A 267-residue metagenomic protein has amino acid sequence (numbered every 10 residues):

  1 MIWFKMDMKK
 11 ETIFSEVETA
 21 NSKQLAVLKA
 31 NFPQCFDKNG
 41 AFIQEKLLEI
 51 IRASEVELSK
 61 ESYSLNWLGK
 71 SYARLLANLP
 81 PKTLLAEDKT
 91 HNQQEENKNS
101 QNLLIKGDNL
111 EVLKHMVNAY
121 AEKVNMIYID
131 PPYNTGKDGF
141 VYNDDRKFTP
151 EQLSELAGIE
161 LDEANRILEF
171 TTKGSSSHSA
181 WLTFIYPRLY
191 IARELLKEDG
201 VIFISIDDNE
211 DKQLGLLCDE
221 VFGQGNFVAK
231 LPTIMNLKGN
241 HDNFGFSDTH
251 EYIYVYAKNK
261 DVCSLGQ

Functional and structural regions predicted by a protein language model:
M1-Y128, Y133-P187: DnaQ-like (DEDDh/DEDDy) 3′-5′ exonuclease domain used for proofreading and 3′-end trimming on nucleic acids
E18, S175, I204-D208, G239-F246: Hydrophobic alpha-helical scaffolding
Q101-L103, K123-P131, D199-F203, D211 (+3 more regions): Beta-sheet entry/capping signal
N109-L110, I129-D138, D145, V201 (+4 more regions): An acidic- and aromatic-residue-enriched active-site/binding cleft used to recognize and process polar
M116, G136-R146, L214-L216, K230 (+2 more regions): Short, solvent-exposed loop/turn and secondary-structure capping segments
N118-A121, L216-Q224, S247-D248: Short, surface-exposed basic-aromatic patches at helix termini and helix-loop junctions that form
L161, I167-P232: Conserved Class I SAM-dependent methyltransferase catalytic core
G239-Q267: Flexible, glycine-/basic-rich loop-and-beta segments that form/coincide with the SAM-dependent methyltransferase
